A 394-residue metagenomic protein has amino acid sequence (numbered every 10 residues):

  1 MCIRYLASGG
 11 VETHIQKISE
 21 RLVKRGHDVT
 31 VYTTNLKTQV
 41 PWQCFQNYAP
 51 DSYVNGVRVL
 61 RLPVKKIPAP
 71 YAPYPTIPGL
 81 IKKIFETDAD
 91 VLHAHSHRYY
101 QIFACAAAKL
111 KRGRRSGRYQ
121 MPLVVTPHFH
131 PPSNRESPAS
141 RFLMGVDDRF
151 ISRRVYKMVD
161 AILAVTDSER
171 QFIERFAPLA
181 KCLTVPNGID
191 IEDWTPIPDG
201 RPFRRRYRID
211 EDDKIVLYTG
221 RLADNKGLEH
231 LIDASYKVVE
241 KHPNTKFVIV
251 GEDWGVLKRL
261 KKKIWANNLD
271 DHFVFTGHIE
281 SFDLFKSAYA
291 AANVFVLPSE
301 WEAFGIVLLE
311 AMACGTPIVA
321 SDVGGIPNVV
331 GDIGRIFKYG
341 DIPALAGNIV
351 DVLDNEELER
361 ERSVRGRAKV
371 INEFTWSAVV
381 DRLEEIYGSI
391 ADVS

Functional and structural regions predicted by a protein language model:
T13, K214-K237, F247, R259 (+1 more regions): A conserved mid-protein helix/loop that constitutes part of the nucleotide-sugar donor-binding site
N35, S168, G188: Carbohydrate-associated surface elements
G113, R118, P122-V124, P132-R154 (+2 more regions): Nucleotide-sugar donor phosphate/pyrophosphate-binding loop at the beta->alpha transition of glycosyltransferases
R259-I279: Nucleotide-activated donor-binding/catalytic signature segment of Leloir-type glycosyltransferases, i.e., the conserved
H278, S287-A292: Short alpha-helical donor nucleotide-sugar binding micro-motif in glycosyltransferases
E300: Aromatic "clamp/platform" in nucleotide-sugar-dependent glycosyltransferases that forms part of the donor/acceptor
P317-A320: Short hydrophobic beta-strand element within catalytic cores of glycosyltransferases and related nucleotide-activated
R335-I342, D351-E356: Conserved acidic donor-binding segment of nucleotide-sugar-dependent glycosyltransferases
